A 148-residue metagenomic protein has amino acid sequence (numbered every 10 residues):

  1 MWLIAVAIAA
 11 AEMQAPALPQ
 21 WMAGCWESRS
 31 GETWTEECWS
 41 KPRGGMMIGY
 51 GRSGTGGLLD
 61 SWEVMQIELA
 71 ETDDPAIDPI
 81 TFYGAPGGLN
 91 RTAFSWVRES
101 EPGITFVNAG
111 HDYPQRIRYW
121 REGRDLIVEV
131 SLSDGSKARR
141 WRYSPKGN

Functional and structural regions predicted by a protein language model:
W2-A10: Sec-dependent N-terminal signal peptides
A11-C25: N-terminal helix-cap/turn-to-beta initiation motif at the start of protein domains
L18-M22, S30, S131-S133: Short beta-strand segments and strand-loop junctions that repeat across beta-rich extracellular domains
A23, S28-G110: Central antiparallel beta-sheet cores of small beta-barrel/beta-sandwich binding domains
R91, E101, W120-I127, S131-N148: Edge beta-strand at a domain terminus
T105-D125: Short cationic/low-complexity microdomains
